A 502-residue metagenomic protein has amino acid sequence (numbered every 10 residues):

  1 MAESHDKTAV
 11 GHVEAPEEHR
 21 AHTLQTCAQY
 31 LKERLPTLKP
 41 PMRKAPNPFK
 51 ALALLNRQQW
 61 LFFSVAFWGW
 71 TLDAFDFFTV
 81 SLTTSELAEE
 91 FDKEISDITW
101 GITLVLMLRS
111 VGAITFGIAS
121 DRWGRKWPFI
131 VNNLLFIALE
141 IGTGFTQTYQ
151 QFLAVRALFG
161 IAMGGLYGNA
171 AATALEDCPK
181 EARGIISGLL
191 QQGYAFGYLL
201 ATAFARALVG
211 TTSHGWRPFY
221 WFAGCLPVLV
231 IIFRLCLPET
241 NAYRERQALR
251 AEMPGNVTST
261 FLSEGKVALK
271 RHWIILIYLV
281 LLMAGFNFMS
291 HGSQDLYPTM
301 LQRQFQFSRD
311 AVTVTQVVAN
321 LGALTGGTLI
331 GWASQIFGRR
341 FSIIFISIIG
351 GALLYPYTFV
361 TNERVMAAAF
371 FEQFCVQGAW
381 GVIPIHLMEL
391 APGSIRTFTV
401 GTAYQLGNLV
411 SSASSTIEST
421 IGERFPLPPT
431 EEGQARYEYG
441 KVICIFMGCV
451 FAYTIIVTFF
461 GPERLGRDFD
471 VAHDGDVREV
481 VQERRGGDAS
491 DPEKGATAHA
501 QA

Functional and structural regions predicted by a protein language model:
A2-L82, E89: Cytosolic juxtamembrane N-terminal segment immediately preceding the first transmembrane helix of multi-pass
V80-S81, R271-T328, S411-S415: Extracytoplasmic gate region of multi-pass secondary transporters
S81-V111, D310-A311: Extracellular/periplasmic helix-loop-helix junction of adjacent transmembrane segments in MFS-like secondary
D92, G124, F145-Q151, P179 (+2 more regions): Helix-breaking motifs and short loop linkers at transmembrane-helix boundaries and internal kinks in secondary membrane
V111-Y149, S334-F337: Conserved MFS/SLC helix-loop-helix module at the cytosolic interface between two early adjacent transmembrane helices
V155-Q192: Cytoplasmic helix-loop-helix junction between adjacent transmembrane helices in 12-TM secondary transporters
A182-G210, L226-P227, G401-T416: Glycine-rich segments within core transmembrane alpha-helices of 12-TM secondary carriers
A182-I185, L190, V209-K270, T399 (+1 more regions): Central mid-sequence intracellular linker of multi-pass
